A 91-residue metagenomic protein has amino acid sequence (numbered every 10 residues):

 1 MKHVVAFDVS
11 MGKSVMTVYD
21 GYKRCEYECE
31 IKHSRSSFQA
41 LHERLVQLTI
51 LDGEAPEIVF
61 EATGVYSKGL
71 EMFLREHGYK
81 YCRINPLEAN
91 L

Functional and structural regions predicted by a protein language model:
M1-L91: Phosphate- and other anionic-substrate recognition elements at nucleic-acid/protein interfaces
